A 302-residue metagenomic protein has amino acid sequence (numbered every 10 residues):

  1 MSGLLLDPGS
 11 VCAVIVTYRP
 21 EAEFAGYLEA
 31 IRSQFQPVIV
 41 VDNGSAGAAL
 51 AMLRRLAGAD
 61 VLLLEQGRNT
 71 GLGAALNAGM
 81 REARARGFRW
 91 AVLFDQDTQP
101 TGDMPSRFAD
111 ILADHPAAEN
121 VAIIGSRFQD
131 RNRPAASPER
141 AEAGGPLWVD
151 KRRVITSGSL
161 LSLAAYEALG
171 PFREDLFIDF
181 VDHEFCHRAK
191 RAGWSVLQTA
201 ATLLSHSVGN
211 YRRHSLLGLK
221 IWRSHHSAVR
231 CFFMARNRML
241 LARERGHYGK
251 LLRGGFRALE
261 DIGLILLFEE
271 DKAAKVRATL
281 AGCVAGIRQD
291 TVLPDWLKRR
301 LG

Functional and structural regions predicted by a protein language model:
I15-Q36, A48: Short, well-formed alpha-helical segments that are part of the catalytic scaffolds of diverse glycosyltransferases
D42-A51, R68, T98-Q99: A conserved acidic beta->alpha catalytic loop
Q66-A83: Glycine-rich, basic loop-to-helix element that forms the pyrophosphate-binding segment of sugar-nucleotide handling
F88-D97: Short beta-strand-to-loop acidic/aromatic patch adjacent to the donor-nucleotide binding site
G102-A136: Conserved donor NDP-sugar-binding/catalytic core segment of glycosyltransferases
G144-L161, R223-H226: A recurrent flexible, glycine/aromatic-enriched loop bordering the glycosyltransferase active site that acts as
A165, L169-G170, D175-S205: A short, conserved alpha-helix in the catalytic core of glycosyltransferases
R243-G302: Non-catalytic, C-terminal membrane-associated alpha-helical segments of glycosyltransferases
